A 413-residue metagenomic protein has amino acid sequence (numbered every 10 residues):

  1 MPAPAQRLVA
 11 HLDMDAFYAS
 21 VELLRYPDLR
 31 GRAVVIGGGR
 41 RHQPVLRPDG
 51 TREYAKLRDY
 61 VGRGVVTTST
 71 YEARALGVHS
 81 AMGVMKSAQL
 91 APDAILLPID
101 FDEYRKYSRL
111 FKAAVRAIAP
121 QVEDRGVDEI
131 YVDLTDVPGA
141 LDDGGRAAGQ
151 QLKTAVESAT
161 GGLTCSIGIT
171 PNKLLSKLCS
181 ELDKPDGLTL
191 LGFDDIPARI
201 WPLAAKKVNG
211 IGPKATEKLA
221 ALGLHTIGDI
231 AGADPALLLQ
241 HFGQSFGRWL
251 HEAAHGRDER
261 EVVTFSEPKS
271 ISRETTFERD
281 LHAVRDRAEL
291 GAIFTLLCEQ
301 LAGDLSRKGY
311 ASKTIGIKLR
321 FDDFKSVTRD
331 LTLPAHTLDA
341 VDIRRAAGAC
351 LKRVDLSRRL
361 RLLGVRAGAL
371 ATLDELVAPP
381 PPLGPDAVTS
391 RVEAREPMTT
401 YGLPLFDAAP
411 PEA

Functional and structural regions predicted by a protein language model:
M1-V127, Y131, R391, P397 (+1 more regions): Residues that scaffold, gate, or flank divalent-cation-dependent active/transport sites
P2-P4, I200, K207, A215-L362 (+4 more regions): DNA-contacting surface of Y-family translesion DNA polymerases
V21-L23, L46-D49, L175-D183, V262-F265 (+1 more regions): Short acidic, glycine/serine/threonine-rich loops at helix termini
V122, D183-T189, L224-I227: A short alpha->loop->secondary-structure connector
R125-E129, T170-K173, Y310-T314, L360-L362: Short Gly/Ser/Thr- and Asp/Glu-enriched loop/turn motifs at secondary-structure junctions
V132-K153, G223: Catalytic palm subdomain of template-directed nucleic-acid polymerases, centered on the conserved carboxylate motif
G144-K206: Long, highly charged, low-complexity intrinsically disordered interaction regions that mediate electrostatic DNA/RNA
